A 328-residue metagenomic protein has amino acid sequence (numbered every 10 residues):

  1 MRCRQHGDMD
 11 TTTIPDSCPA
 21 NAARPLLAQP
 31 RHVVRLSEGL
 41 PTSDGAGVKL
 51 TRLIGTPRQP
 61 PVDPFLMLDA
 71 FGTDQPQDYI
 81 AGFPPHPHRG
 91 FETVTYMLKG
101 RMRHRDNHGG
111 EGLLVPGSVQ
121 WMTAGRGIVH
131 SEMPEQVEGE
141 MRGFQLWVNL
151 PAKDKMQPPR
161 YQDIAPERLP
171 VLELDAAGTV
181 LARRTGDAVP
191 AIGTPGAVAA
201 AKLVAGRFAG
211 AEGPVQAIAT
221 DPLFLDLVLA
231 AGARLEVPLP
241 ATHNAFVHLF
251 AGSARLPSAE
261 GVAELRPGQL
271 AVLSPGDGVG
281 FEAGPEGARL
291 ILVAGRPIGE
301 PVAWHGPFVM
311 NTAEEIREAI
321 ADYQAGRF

Functional and structural regions predicted by a protein language model:
M1-F328: Jelly-roll (double-stranded beta-helix
